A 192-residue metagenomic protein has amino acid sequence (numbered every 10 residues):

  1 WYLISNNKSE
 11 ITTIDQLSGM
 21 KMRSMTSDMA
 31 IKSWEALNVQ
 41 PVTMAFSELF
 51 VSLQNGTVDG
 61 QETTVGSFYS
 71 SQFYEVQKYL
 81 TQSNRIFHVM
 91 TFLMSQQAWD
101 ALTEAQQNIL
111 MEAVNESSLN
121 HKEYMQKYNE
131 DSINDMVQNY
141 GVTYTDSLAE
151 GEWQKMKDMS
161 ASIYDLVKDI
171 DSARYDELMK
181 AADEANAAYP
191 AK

Functional and structural regions predicted by a protein language model:
W1-K192: N-terminal secretory/targeting leader peptides
